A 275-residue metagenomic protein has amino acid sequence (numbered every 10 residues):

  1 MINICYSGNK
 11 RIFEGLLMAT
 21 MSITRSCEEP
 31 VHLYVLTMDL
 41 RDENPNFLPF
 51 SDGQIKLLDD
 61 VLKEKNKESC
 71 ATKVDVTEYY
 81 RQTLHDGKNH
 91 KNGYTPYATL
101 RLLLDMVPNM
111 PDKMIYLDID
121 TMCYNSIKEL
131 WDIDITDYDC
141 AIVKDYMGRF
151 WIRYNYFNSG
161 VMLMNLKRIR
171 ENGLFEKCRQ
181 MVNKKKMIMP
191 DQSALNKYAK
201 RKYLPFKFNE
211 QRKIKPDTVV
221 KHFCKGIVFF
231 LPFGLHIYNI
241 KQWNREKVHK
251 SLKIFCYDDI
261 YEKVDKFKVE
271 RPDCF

Functional and structural regions predicted by a protein language model:
M1-R11, L17-M18, C27-E29, L166-F275: A glycosyltransferase accessory/donor-loop signature
N3-C5, H32-Y34, T72, I115: A structural signal for isolated positions on well-ordered beta-strands in alpha/beta enzyme cores
R11-I12, D39-R41, V76-R81, T121-C123 (+5 more regions): Short, solvent-exposed loop/turn segments at secondary-structure junctions
S22, L57, V61, L104 (+1 more regions): Amphipathic alpha-helical segments that form well-ordered structural scaffolds and often line/cohere around active
H32-D39, I142: Short internal beta-strands
R41-M106: Active-site-proximal specificity loops/subdomain of glycosyltransferases
D75-Y79, Y97-Y146, Y154-Y156, M162-M164: GT-A fold catalytic core of metal-dependent nucleotide-sugar glycosyltransferases, centered on the diacidic
G93-Y94, W151-Y154, K184-K186: Short Gly/Pro-enriched turn/cap motifs at secondary-structure boundaries
